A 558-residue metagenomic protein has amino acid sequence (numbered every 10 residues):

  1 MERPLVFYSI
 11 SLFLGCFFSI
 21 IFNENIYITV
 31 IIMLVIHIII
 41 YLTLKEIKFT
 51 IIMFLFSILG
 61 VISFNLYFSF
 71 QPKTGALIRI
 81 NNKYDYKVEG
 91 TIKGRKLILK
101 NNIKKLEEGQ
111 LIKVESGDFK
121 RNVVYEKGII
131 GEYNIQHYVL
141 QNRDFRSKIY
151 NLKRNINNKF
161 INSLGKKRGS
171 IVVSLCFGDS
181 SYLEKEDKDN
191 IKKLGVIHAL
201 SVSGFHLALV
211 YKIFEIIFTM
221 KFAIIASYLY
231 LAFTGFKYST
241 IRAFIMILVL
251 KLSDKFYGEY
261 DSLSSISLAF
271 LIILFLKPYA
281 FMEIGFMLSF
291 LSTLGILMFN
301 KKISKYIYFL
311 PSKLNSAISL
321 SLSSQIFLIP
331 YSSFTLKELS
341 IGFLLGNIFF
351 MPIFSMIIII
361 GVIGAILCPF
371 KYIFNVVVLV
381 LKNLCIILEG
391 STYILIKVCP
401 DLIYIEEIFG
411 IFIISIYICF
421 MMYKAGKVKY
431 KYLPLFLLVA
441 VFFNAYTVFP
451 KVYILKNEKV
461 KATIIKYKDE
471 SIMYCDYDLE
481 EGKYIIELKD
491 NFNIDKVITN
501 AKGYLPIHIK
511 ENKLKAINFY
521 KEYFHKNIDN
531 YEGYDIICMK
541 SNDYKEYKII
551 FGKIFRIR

Functional and structural regions predicted by a protein language model:
M1-L77, F214, K302-N457, I464: Transmembrane helix-bundle segments that form internal channels/tunnels in multi-pass membrane proteins, characterized
F7, T29-L34, A223, S227 (+4 more regions): Hydrophobic core segments of transmembrane alpha-helices in multi-pass, intramembrane catalytic enzymes
L14, S19, Y133-I247, K251-L252: Aromatic-rich juxtamembrane segments at the membrane interface
I20-E24, L231-T240, F256-E259, F275-F286 (+1 more regions): Membrane-interface helix caps and helix-loop-helix hairpins in membrane proteins
F68-I92, S116: Structural detector for short beta-strands of small beta-barrel domains
N101-L106, I112-E115, D144, L209 (+1 more regions): Non-globular, low-confidence helical/coil segments that flank catalytic cores
E108-E126, G131: Flexible glycine-rich surface loops and low-complexity tracts that mediate binding to linear polymers
M220-I225, G258-I272, Y308-S316: Short hydrophobic alpha-helices at membrane interfaces in multi-pass membrane enzymes
